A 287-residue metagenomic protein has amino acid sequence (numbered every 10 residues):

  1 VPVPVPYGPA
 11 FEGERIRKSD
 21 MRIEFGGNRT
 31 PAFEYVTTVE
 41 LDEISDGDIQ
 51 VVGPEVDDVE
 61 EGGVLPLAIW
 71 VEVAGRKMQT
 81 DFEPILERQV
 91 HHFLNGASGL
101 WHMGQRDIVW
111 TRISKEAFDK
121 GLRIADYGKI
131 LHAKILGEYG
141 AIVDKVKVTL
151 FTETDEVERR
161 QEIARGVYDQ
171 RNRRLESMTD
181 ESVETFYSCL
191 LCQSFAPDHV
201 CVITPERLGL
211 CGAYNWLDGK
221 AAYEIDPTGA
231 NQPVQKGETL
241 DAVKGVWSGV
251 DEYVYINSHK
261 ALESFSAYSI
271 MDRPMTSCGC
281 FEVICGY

Functional and structural regions predicted by a protein language model:
V1-Y287: Cysteine-centered metal-binding/redox modules
